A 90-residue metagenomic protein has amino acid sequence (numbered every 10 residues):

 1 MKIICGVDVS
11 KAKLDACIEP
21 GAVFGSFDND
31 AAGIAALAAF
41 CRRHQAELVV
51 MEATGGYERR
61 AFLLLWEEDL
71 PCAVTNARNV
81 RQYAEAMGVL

Functional and structural regions predicted by a protein language model:
M1-L90: Phosphate- and other anionic-substrate recognition elements at nucleic-acid/protein interfaces
